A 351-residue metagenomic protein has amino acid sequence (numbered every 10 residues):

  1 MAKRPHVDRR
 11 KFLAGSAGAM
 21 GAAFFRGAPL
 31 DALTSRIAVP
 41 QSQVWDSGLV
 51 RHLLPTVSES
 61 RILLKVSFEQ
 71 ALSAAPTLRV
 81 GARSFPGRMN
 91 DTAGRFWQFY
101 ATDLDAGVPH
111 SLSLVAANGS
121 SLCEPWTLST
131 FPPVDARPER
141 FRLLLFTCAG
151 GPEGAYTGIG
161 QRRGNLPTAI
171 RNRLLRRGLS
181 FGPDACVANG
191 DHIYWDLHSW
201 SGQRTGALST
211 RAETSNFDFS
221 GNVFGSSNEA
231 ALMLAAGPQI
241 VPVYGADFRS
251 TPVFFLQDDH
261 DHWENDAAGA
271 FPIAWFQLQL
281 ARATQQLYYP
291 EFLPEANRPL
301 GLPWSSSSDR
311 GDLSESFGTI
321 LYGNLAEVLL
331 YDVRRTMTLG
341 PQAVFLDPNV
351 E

Functional and structural regions predicted by a protein language model:
A2-M20: N-terminal secretory signal peptides and thylakoid transit peptides that target proteins across membranes
R9, A14, I37-E351: Metal-dependent phosphoester/phosphodiester hydrolase catalytic core
G18, A23-F24, P29: Sec-dependent, cleavable N-terminal signal peptides
A28-A38: Signal peptide processing junction and immediate N-terminal pro/mature segment of secreted/exported proteins
